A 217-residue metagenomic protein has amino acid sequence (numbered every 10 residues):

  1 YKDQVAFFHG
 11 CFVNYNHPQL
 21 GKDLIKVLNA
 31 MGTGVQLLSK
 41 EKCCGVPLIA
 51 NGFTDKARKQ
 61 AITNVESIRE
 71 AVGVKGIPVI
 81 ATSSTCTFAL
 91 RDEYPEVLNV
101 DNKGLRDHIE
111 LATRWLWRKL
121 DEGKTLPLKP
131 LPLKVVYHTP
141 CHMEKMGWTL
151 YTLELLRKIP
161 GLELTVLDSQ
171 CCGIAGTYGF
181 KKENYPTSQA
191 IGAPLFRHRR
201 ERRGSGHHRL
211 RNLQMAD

Functional and structural regions predicted by a protein language model:
Y1-D217: Iron-sulfur cluster-binding electron-transfer modules in prokaryotic oxidoreductases
